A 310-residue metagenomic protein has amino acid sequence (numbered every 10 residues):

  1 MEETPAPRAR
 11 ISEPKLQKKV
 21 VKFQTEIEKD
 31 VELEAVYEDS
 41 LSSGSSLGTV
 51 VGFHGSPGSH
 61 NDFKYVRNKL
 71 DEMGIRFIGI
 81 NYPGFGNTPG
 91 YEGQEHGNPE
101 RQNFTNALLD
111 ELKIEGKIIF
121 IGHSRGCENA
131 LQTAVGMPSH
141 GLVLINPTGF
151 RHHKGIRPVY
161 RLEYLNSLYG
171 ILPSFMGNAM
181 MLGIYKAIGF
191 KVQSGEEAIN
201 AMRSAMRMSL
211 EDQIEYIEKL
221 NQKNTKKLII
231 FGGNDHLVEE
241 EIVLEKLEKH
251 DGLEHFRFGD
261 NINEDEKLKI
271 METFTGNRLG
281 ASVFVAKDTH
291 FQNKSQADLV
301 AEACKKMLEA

Functional and structural regions predicted by a protein language model:
M1-V50, E72-I75, D265-T273, E309-A310: Alpha/beta-hydrolase fold catalytic core
S40-N87: Conserved HGGG/HGGXW glycine-rich cap/lid loop of the alpha/beta-hydrolase fold
Y82-I118: Active-site loop/oxyanion-hole signature of alpha/beta-hydrolase fold enzymes
L131, V135, L142-G170: Flexible "cap/lid" loop of the alpha/beta hydrolase fold
A201-K219: Active-site nucleophile elbow and catalytic-triad environment of alpha/beta-hydrolase enzymes
K223, I229-F231, D235: Short beta-strand/loop motif that positions the catalytic acidic residue of the alpha/beta-hydrolase fold
N234-V238, H290-F291: Acidic catalytic loop of the alpha/beta-hydrolase fold
E254-A310: Catalytic active-site module of serine/aspartate enzymes centered on a nucleophile-bearing elbow/loop
